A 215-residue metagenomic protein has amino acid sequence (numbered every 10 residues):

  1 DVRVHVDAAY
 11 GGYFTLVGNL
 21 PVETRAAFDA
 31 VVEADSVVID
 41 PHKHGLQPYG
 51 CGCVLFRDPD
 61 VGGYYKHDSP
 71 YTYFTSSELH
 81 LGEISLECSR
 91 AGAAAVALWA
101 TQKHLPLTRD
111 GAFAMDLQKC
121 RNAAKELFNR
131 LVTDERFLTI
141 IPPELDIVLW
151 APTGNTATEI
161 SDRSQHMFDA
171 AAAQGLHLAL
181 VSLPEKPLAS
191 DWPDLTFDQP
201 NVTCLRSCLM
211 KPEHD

Functional and structural regions predicted by a protein language model:
D1-G18: Catalytic PLP-binding core of fold-type I/II PLP enzymes
R3-H5, S36, I147, C204-R206: Structural preference for beta-strand elements that scaffold enzyme active sites
A9-Y13, L183, M210-P212: Active-site beta-loop-alpha junctions enriched in small/polar residues
L20-L138: Active-site C-terminal subdomain of aminotransferase-like
S76-E83, L127-V132, A173-L195: Conserved alpha/beta core surface patches that mediate binding of polyanionic ligands
H104-L107, T153-T156, K211-D215: A generic structural motif
L138-P184: Conserved PLP-binding catalytic core of the aspartate aminotransferase-like
S190-D215: PLP-dependent enzyme catalytic core of the Aspartate aminotransferase-like
